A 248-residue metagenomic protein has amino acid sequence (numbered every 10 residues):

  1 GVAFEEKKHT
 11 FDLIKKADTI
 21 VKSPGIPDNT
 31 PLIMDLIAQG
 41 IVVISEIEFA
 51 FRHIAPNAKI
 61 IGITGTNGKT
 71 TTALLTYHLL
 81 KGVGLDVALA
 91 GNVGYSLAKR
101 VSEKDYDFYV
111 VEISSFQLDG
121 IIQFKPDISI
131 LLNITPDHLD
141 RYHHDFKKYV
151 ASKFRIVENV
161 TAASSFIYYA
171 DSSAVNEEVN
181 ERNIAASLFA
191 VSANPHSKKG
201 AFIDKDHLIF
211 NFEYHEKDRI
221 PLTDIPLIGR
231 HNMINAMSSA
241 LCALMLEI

Functional and structural regions predicted by a protein language model:
V2-L13: Glycine-rich, highly charged phosphate/nucleotide-binding loops
E5, G94-Y95, R100-E103, S172-A174 (+1 more regions): Short, charged N-terminal helix-start/capping segments
E6, G65, N133, A170 (+3 more regions): Pocket-edge structural micro-motifs
F11-K15, P24-A170, A174-S187, F202 (+2 more regions): Phosphate-binding loop of NTP-binding sites
H143-V150, A185-I248: Adenine nucleotide phosphate-binding catalytic loops in nucleotide-utilizing enzymes
